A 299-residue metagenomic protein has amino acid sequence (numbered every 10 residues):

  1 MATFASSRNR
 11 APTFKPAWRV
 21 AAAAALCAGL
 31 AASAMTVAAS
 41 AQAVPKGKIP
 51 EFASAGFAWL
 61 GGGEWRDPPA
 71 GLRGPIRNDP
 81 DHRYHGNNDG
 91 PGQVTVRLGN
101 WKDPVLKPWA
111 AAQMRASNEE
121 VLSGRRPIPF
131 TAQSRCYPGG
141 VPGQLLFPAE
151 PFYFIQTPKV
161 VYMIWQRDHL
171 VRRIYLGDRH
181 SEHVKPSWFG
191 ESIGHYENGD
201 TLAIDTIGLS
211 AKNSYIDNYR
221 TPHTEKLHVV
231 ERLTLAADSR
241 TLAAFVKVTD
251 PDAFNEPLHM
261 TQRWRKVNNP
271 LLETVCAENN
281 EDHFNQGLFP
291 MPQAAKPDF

Functional and structural regions predicted by a protein language model:
M1-W18: N-terminal secretory signal peptides that target proteins for export/translocation
A2, A31, T36-V37, R115: Position-driven detector of the extreme protein N-terminus
A5-R8, A32, A39, A53: Intrinsically disordered, low-complexity segments enriched in Ser/Pro/Gly/Ala and basic residues
F14, A22-A24, K159-M163: Short beta-strand/loop turn elements enriched in aromatics
P16, L30-S33, P186: Residues at the start of alpha-helices and the adjacent loop-to-helix junctions
A21-A34: Bacterial N-terminal signal peptides
A39-F299: PEST-like low-complexity, intrinsically disordered acidic/proline/serine-rich tracts that flank trafficking/processing
